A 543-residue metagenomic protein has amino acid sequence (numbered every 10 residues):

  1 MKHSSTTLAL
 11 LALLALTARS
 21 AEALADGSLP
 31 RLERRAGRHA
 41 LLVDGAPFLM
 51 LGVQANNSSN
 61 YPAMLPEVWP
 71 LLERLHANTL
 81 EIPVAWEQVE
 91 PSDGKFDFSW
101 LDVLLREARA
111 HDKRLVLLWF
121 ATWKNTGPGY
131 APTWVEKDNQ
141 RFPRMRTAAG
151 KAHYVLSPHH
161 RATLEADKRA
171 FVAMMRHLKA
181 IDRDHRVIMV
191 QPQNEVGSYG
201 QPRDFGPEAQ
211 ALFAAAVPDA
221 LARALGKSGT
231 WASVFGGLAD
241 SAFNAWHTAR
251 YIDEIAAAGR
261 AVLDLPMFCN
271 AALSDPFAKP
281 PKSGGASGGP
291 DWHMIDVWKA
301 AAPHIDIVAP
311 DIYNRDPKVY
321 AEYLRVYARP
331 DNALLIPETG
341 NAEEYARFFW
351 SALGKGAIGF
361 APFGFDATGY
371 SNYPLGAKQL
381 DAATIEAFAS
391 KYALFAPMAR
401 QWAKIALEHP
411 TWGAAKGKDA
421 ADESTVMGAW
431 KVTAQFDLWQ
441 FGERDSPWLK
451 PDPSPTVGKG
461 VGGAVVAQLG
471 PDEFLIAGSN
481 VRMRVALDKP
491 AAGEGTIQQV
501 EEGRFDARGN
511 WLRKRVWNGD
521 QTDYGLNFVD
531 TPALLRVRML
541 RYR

Functional and structural regions predicted by a protein language model:
L24-N78: N-terminal carbohydrate-binding accessory modules
D26, W350-V485: Aromatic- and carboxylate-lined catalytic core of secreted/periplasmic carbohydrate-active enzymes
M50-N60, P83-L101, A148-R169, S233-A249 (+3 more regions): The substrate-binding groove and active-site-proximal loops of carbohydrate-active enzymes, especially glycoside
S58-R74, G285-A301, Y320, F349: Short, acidic/polar
M64-N139, T248-V262: Aromatic-lined substrate-binding rim segments of carbohydrate-active enzymes
Q140-I295: Polysaccharide-binding and catalytic clefts of secreted carbohydrate-active enzymes
E254-D264, H293-A399: Catalytic-core region of carbohydrate-active enzymes that cleave or remodel glycosidic bonds
F436, E443-A467, D472-R543: C-terminal beta-sandwich/jelly-roll accessory domains of carbohydrate-active enzymes
